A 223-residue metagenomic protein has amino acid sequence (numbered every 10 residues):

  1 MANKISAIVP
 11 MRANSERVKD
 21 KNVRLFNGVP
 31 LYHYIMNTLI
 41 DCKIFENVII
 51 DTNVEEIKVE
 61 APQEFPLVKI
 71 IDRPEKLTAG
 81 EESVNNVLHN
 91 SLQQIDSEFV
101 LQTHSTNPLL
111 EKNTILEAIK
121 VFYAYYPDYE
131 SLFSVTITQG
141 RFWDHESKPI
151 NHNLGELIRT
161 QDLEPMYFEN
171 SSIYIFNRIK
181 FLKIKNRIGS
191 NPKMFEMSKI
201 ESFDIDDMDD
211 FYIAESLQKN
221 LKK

Functional and structural regions predicted by a protein language model:
M1-K19: N-terminal nucleotide-binding beta1-loop-alpha1 segment
V29, T52-E55: Residues in the short beta-alpha loop(s) of Rossmann-like NAD(P)-binding domains
L31-V48, V59: A short, N-terminal amphipathic alpha-helix
V48-T52, S134: Short internal beta-strands
E55-L101, N113-E117: Short phosphate-binding loop-to-helix
N86, N107-I200: Conserved core of the sugar-phosphate nucleotidyltransferase
T103-S105: Active-site acidic Asp-centered loop
E196, I200-K223: Hydrophobic helical membrane-anchoring modules
